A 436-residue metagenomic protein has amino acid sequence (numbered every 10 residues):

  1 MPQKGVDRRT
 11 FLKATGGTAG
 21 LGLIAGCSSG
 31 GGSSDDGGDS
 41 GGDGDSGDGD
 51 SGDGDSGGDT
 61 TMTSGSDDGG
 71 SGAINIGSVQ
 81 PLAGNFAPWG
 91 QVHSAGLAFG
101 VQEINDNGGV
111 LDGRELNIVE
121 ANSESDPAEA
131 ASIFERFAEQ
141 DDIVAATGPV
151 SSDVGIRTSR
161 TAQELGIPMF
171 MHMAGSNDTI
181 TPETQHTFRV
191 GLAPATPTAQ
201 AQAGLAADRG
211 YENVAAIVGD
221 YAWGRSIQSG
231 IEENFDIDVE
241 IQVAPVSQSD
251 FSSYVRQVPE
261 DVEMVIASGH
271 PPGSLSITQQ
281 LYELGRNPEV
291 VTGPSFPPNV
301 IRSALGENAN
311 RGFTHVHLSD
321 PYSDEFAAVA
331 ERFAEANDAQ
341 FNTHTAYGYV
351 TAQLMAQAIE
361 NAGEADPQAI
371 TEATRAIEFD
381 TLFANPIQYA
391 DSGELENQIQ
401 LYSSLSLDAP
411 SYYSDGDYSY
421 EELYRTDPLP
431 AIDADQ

Functional and structural regions predicted by a protein language model:
M1-L23: N-terminal secretory signal peptides and thylakoid transit peptides that target proteins across membranes
G26-C27: N-terminal Sec signal peptide cleavage junction
G65, G69-A98, A121-P127, V150-S151 (+3 more regions): Extracytoplasmic "Venus flytrap"
W89-V92, G108-T181, Q248, L284: Beta-alpha junction/loop-to-helix N-cap segments that form part of ligand/metal-binding clefts
S132, G175-D178, Q185-L284, D320-D324 (+1 more regions): Extracellular/periplasmic Venus flytrap/periplasmic-binding protein
F137-V150, F170-H172, A215-V218, V262-P271 (+3 more regions): Periplasmic-binding protein-like
L281-Y349, P430-D435: Extracellular/periplasmic periplasmic-binding protein-like sensory domains
E335-N342, A356-Y413: Segments of small-molecule ligand-sensing domains
